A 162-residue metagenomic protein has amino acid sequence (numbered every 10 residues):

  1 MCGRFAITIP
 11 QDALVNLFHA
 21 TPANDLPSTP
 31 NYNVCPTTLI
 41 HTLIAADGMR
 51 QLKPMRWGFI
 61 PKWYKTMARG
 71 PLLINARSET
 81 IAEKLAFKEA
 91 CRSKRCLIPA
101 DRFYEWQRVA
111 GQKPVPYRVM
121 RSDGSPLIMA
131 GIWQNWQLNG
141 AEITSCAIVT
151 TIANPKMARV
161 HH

Functional and structural regions predicted by a protein language model:
M1-H162: Short linear sequence motif anchored by a di-proline
